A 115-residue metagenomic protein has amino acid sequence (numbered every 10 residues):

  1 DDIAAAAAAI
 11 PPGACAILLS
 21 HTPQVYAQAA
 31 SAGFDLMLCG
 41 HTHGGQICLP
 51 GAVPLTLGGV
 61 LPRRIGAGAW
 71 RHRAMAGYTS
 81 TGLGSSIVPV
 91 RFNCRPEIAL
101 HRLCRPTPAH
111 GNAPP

Functional and structural regions predicted by a protein language model:
D1-P115: Soluble catalytic domains of enzymes that build or remodel membrane lipids, polysaccharides, and related
